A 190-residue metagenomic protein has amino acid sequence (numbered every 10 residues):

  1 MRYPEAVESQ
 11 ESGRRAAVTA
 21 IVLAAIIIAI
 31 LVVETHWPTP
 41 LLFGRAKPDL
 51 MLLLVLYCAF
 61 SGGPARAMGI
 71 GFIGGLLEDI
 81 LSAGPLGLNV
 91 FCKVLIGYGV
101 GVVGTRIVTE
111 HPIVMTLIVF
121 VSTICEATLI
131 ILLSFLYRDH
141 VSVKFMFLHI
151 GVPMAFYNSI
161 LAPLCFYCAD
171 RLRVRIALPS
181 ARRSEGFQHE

Functional and structural regions predicted by a protein language model:
M1-E190: Terminal, non-globular segments
